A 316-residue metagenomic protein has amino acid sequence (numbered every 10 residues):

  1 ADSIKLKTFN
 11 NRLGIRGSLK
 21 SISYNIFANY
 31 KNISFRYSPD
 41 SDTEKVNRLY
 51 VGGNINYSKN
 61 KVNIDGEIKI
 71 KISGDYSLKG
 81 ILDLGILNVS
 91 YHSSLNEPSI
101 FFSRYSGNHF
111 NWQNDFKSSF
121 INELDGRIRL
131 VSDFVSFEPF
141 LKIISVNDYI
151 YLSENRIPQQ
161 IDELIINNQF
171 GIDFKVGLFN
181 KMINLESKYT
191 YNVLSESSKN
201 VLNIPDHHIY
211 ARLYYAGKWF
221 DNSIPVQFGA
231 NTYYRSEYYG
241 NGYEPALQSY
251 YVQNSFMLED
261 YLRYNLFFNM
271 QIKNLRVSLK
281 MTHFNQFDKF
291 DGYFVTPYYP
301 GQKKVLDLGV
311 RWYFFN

Functional and structural regions predicted by a protein language model:
A1-N316: Exposed, low-structure sequence patches enriched in small/polar residues
